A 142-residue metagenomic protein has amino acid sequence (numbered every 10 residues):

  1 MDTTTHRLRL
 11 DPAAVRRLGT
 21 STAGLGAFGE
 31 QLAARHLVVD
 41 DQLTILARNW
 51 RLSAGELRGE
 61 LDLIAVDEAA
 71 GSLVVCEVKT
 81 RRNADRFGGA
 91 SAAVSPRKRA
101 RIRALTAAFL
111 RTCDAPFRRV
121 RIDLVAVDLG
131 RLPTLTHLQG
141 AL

Functional and structural regions predicted by a protein language model:
M1-Q31, R35: Interdomain/boundary linker segments immediately adjacent to catalytic/signaling cores
G26-E30, L57, V94-R99: Short, conserved glycine- and acidic-residue-centered signature motifs in active-site or ligand-binding loops
L37, L61-N83, I102: Conserved catalytic cores of phosphodiester-cleaving nucleases, focusing on short active-site segments
V39-E56: A short acidic/basic microdomain associated with nuclease active sites
E56-E60, L132: A short, glycine/Asx- and small/polar-enriched loop/turn that sits immediately N-terminal to a beta-strand
L73-V75, R119, L135: Structural motif
K79-G130: Catalytic cores of nucleic-acid endonucleases
D128-L142: Short, low-complexity, polybasic intrinsically disordered segments
